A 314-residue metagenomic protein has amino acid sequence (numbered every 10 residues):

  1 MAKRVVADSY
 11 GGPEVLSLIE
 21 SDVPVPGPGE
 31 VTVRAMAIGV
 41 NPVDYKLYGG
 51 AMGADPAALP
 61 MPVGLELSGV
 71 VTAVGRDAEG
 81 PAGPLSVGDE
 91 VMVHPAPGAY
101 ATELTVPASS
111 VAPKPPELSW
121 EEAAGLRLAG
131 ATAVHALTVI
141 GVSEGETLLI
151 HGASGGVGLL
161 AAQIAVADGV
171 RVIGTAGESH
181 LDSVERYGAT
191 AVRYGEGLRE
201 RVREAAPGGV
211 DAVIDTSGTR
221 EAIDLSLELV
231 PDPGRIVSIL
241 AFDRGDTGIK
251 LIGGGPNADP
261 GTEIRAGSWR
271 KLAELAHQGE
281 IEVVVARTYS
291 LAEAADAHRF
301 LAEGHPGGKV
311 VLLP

Functional and structural regions predicted by a protein language model:
D22-G39, A51-P97: Glycine-rich beta-strand-centered segment in the early N-terminal region that forms part of a ligand/cofactor-binding
L65, A78, E90-G152: NAD(P)H dinucleotide-binding glycine-rich loop of Rossmann-like/cofactor-binding domains, especially the beta1-alpha1
G75, G80-P84, G174-S183, R220-E221: Short glycine/proline-centered loop/turn elements that form peptide/ligand docking sites
L85-S86, V142, V230: Short, well-ordered loop/turn sites that connect or cap secondary structure elements
G130-G195: Mid-domain Rossmann-like dinucleotide-binding core that forms the NAD(H)/NADP(H) cofactor-binding site
L198-G208: Short amphipathic alpha-helix with an adjacent loop that forms part of the alpha/beta core around
R220-I281, P314: Glycine-rich phosphate-binding loop and adjacent beta-alpha segment of Rossmann(oid) nucleotide-cofactor-binding
R270-P314: C-terminal hydrophobic helical "lid"/dimerization subdomain of Rossmann-like NAD(P)H-dependent oxidoreductases
